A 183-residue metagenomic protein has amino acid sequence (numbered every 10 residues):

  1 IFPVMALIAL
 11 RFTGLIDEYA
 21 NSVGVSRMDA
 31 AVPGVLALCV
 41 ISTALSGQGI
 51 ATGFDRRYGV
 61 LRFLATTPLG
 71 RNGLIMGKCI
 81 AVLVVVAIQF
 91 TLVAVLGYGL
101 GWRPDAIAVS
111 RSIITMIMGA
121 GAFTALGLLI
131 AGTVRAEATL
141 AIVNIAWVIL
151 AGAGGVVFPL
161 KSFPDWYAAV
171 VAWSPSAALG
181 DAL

Functional and structural regions predicted by a protein language model:
I1-F2, V32, T67, I80 (+2 more regions): Hydrophobic alpha-helix-in-membranes signature
I1-Y58, N72, V86, F90 (+3 more regions): Transmembrane helix-boundary elements of multi-pass transport/secretion proteins, especially ABC-type permease modules
A9, T13, T52, V60-L64 (+6 more regions): Hydrophobic alpha-helical interface/terminus motif in multipass membrane transporters
L10-I16, A131-W173, A177: Transmembrane helix segments
A37, I114, M118, A168-V171: Alpha-helical transmembrane segments of integral membrane proteins, emphasizing hydrophobic/aromatic residues
A44-Q48, R56-V60, L83, A125 (+4 more regions): Hydrophobic alpha-helical segments typical of transmembrane helices and their membrane-interface/capping positions
F63-N72: Short helix-to-coil transition segments within interhelical loops that connect adjacent transmembrane helices
R71-A151: Alpha-helical transmembrane segments and their short interhelical loops
